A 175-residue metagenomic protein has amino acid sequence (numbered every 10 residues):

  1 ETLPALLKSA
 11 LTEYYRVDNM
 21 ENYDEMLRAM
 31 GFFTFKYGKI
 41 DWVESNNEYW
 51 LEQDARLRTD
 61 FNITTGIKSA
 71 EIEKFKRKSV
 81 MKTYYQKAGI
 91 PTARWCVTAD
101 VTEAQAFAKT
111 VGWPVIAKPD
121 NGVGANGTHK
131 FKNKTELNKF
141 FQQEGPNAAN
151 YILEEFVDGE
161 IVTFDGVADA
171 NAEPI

Functional and structural regions predicted by a protein language model:
E1-A70, T102: ATP-binding N-terminal substructure of ATP-dependent carboxylate-amine bond-forming enzymes
E21, Y49, K76, C96-T102 (+2 more regions): Short beta->alpha linker loops
A29-F33, F107, F140-Q143: CheY-like receiver
F33-I40, K109-V111, P146-N147: Glycine-rich phosphate-binding loop signature in dinucleotide/nucleotide-binding domains
Q53-A55, N126-G127, T163-D165: Short glycine-/acidic-enriched loop or helix-start segments at secondary-structure transitions that form or flank
R58-G127: A conserved helix-loop-beta module that forms one wall/lid of the active-site cleft in ATP-utilizing catalytic domains
P91-R94, P114-A117, T128-T163: Conserved ATP-binding module of the ATP-grasp superfamily
A168-E173: Short acidic-glycine loop/turn motifs at beta-strand connectors
